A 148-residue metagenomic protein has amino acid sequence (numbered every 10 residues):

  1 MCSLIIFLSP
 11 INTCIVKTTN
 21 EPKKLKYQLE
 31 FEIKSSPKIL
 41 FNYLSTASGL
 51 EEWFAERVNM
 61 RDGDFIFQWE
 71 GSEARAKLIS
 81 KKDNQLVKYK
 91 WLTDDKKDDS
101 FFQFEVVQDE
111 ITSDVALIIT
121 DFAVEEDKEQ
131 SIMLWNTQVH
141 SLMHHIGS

Functional and structural regions predicted by a protein language model:
C2-V58: Hydrophobic ligand-binding cavity/cleft-lining segments
K24-K26, D64, N84-L86, T112-A116: A generic structural signal for beta-strand entry/edge sites
K26-Q28, S72-A76, K97-Q103: Short, surface-exposed coil-to-beta transition loops
K34, Q68-E70, I79, V107 (+1 more regions): A structural detector for beta-sheet-dominated domains
L40-F41, L50, F65, L78 (+4 more regions): Hydrophobic pocket/interface hotspot
S48-D95: Glycine-rich portal/gate segments that line the openings of hydrophobic small-molecule binding cavities
K90, D94-T137, S141-H144: Beta-strand/loop substructures that line and gate deep hydrophobic ligand-binding cavities in soluble
G147-S148: Short, highly charged C-terminal tails/helix-capping segments
